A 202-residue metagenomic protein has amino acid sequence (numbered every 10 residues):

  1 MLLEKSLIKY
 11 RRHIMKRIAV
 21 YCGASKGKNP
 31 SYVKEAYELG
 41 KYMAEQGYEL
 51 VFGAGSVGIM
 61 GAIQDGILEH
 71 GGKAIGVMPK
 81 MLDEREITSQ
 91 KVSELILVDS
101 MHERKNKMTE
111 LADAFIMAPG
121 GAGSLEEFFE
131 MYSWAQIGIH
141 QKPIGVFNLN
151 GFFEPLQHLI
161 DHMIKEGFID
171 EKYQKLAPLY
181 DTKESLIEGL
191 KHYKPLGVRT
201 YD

Functional and structural regions predicted by a protein language model:
L2-I14: Short, Lys/Arg-enriched N-terminal segments with co-localized hydrophobic residues within the first ~10-30 amino acids
Y10, S133-Q136, E154: A ubiquitous, low-specificity "background" feature that marks scattered single residues across proteins without
M15-L111, L149-E184, G189, Y193-D202: A cross-family phosphate/adenosyl-ligand binding-site feature
L68, A135-K142, F168-I169: Arginine/glycine-rich "motif VI" loop of SF2 helicases in the C-terminal RecA-like domain
K73-I75, I137-F147: Gly/Pro- and small hydrophobic-enriched strand-loop and loop-to-helix capping segments that sit at the rims
E103-I137, G145, L196-D202: Active-site/ligand-binding-proximal alpha/beta "capping" segment
G121-G123, I137-I139, N150-F152, E184: Short acidic/polar capping segments at secondary-structure boundaries
